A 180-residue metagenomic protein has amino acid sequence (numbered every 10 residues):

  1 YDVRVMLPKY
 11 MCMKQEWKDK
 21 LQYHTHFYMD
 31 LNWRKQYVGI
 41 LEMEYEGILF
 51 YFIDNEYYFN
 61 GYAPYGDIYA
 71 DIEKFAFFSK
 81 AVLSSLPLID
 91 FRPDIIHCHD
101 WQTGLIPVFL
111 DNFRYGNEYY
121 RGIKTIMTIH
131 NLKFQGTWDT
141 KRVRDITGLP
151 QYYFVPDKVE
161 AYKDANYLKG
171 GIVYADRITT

Functional and structural regions predicted by a protein language model:
Y1-T180: Catalytic cores of nucleotide-sugar-dependent glycosyltransferases that transfer UDP/GDP/TDP-activated
